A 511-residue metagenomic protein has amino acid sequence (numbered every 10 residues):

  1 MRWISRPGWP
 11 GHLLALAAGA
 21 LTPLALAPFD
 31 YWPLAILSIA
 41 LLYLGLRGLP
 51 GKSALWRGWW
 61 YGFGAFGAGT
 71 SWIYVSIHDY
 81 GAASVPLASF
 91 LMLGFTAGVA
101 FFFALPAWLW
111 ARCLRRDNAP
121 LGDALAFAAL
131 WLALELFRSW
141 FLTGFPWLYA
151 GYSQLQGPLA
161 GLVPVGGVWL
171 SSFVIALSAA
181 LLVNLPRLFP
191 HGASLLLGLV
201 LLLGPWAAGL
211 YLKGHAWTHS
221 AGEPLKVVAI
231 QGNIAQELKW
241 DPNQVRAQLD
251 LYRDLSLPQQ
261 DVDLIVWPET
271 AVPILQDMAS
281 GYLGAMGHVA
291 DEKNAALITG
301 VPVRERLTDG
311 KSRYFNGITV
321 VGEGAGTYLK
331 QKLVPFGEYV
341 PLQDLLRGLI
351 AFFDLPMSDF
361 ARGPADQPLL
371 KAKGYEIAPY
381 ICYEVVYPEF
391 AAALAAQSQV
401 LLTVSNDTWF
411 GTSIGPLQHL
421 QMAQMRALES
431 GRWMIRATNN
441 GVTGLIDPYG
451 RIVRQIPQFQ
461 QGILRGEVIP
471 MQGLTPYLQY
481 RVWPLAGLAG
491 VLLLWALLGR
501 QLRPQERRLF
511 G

Functional and structural regions predicted by a protein language model:
M1-A216, T412, A423-R426, T438-Y449 (+2 more regions): Membrane-embedded alpha-helical bundles of multi-pass enzymes that act on lipidic or dolichyl-linked glycan substrates
L26-L41, A65-W72, Q231-N233, D261-I274 (+2 more regions): Short, conserved active-site loops that position catalytic residues or coordinate cofactors/metal ions across diverse
F90-F95, I234-W240, F352-F353: Short glycine/proline- and acidic residue-enriched helix-loop micro-motifs that form flexible lids or anion-recognition
P106, Y252-S256, Q367: Generic structural signal for well-ordered alpha-helices, preferentially at hydrophobic/aromatic core positions
R116, L188, P258-Q259, E292 (+1 more regions): Alpha-helix C-cap/termination motif
S153-L159, L202-W267, D277-H288: Membrane-interface segments at or immediately adjacent to transmembrane helices that form the boundary between
A247-D250, L264-G511: Solvent-exposed soluble domains appended to multi-pass membrane proteins
